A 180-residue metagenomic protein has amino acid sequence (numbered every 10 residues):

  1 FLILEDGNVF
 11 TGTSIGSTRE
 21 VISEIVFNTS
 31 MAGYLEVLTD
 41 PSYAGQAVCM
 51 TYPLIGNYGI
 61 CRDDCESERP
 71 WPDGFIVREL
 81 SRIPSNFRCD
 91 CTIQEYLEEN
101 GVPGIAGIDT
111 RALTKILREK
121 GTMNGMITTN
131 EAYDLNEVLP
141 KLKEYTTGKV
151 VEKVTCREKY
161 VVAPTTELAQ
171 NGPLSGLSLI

Functional and structural regions predicted by a protein language model:
F1-I180: RNA-binding accessory domains that recognize and position tRNA/RNA substrates
